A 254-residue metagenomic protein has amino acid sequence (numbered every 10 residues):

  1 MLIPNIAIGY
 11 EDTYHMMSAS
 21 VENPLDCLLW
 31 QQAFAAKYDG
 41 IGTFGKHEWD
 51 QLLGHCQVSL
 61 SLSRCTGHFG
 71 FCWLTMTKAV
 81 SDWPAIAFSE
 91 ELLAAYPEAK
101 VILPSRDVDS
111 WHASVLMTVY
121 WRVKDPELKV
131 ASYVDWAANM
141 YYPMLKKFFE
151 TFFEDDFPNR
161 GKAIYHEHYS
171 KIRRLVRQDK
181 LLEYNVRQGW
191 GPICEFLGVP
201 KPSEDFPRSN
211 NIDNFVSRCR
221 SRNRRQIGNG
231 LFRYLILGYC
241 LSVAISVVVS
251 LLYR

Functional and structural regions predicted by a protein language model:
M1, I86-E90, H112, W190-I193: Short, well-ordered alpha-helical microsegments
M1-H47, R64-H68: PAPS-dependent sulfotransferase catalytic core
Y10, S18, E90-P158, V199: PAPS-dependent sulfotransferase catalytic domain
N23-P24, I102-A113, K129-V130, E167 (+1 more regions): The conserved 3'-phosphoadenosine-5'-phosphosulfate
Q32-T43, S59, T77-D82, R160-G161: Short, flexible loop segments at the rims of nucleotide/cofactor-binding pockets, characterized by
D39-W49, R64-F71, A87, E127-E183: PAPS-dependent sulfotransferase catalytic domain
L52-C65, C72-Y96, L103-P104: Glycine-rich phosphate-binding loop used to anchor ATP phosphates in small-molecule kinases, encompassing both
Q226-R254: Terminal signal-anchor or tail-anchor transmembrane helices that tether membrane-associated enzymes to cellular
